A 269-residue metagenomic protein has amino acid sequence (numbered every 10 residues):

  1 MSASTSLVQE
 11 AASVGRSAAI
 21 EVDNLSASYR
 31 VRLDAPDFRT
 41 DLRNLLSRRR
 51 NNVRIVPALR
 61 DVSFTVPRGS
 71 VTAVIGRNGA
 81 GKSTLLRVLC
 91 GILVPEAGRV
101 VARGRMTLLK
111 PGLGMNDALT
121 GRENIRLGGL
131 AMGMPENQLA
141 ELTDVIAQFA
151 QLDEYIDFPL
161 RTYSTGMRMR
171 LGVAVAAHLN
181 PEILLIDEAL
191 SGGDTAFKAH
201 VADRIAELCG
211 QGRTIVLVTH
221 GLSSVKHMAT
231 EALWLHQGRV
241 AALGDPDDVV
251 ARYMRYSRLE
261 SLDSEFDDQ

Functional and structural regions predicted by a protein language model:
M1-P57, D247-F266: Pre-NBD coupling/linker segments of ABC/ABC-like ATPases
E21, A27-R30, R68-A73, R77-A131: ABC ATPase nucleotide-binding domain signature region
N52-I55, K110-L171, A177-L179, L185-S191 (+1 more regions): ABC-family P-loop ATPase nucleotide-binding domains
I55, V62, S70-V71: Conserved N-terminal flank of the Walker A/P-loop in ABC nucleotide-binding domains
L93, L190, L233: Conserved catalytic/dimer-interface elements of ABC ATPase nucleotide-binding domains
K198-Q211: Helical segment within the ABC ATPase nucleotide-binding domain
T219-H220: H-loop/switch region of ABC-family ATPase nucleotide-binding domains
M228-D245, Y253: H-loop (His-switch) and adjacent beta-strand-loop-beta switch element of ABC-type ATPase nucleotide-binding domains
